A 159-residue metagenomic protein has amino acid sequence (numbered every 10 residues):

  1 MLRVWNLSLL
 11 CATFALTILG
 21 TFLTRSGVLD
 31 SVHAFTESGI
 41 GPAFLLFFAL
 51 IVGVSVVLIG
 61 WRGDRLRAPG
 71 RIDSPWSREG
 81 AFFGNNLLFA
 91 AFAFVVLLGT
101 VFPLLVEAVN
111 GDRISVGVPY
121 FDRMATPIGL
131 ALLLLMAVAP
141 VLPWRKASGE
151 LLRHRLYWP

Functional and structural regions predicted by a protein language model:
L2-R3: Internal alpha-helical transmembrane segments of multi-pass membrane proteins
N6, L10, L29-P159: Contiguous transmembrane helix-bundle modules in multi-pass membrane proteins
A12-F22: Aromatic-anchored segments of alpha-helical transmembrane domains
